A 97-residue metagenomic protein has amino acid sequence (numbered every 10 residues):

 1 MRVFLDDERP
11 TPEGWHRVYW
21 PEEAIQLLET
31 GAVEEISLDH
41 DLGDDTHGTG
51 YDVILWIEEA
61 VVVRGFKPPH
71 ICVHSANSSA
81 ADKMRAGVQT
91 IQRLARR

Functional and structural regions predicted by a protein language model:
M1-R97: Catalytic phosphate/metal-binding cores of nucleic-acid and nucleotide-processing enzymes, i.e., regions that mediate
